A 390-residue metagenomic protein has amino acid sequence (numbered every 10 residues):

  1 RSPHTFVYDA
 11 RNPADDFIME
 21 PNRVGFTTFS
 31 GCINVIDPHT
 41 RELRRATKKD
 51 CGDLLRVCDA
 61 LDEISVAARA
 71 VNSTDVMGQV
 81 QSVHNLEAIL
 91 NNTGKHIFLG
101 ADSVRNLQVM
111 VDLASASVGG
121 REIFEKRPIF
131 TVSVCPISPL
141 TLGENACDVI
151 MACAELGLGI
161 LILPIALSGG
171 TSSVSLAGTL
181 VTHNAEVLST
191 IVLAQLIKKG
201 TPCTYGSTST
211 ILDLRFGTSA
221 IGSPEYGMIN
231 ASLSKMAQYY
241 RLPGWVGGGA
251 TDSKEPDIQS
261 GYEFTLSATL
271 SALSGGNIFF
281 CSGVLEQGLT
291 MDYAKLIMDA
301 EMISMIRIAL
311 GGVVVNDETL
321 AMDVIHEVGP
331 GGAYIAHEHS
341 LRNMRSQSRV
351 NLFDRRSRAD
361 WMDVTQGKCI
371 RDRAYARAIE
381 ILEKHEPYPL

Functional and structural regions predicted by a protein language model:
R1-P38: Glycine-rich, N-terminal phosphate-binding loop and its surrounding beta-alpha-beta segment
P13-A14, G119-R121, S175, M362-R373: Alpha-helix capping and helix-coil boundary motifs
T27-F29, G170, V174-A177, H183-N184 (+8 more regions): Surface-exposed loop/turn and secondary-structure junction residues enriched for glycine/proline
H39-N277: Helix-rich catalytic cores of soluble enzyme domains
G169-S172, G178-T179, G283, M291 (+2 more regions): Flexible, active-site-adjacent loop/turn segments at secondary-structure boundaries
N230, S234-A336: Hydrophobic alpha-helical bundle architecture
A294-L390: Catalytic-core signal marking the mid-to-C-terminal active-site face
